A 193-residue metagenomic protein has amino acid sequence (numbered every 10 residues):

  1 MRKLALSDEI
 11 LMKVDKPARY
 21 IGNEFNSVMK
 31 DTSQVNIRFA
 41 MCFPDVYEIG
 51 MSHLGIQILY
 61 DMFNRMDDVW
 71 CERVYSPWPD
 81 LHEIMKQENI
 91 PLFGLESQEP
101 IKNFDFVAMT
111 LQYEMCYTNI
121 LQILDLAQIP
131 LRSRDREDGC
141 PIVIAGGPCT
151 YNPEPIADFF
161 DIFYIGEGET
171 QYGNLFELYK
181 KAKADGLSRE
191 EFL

Functional and structural regions predicted by a protein language model:
M1-P17, M66: Helix-enriched interaction subdomains in cytosolic or periplasmic regions, typified by TIR/SEFIR signaling/NADase cores
M12-E24, T32-Y47: Short glycine-rich His-centered loop
G22-S27, L54-D61, L92-L95, I129 (+1 more regions): Short alpha-helical segments and helix-capping/turn motifs at coil-helix boundaries
E24-Q34, S97-E99, E190-E191: Short boundary motifs at domain starts and secondary-structure transition points
I37-F39, D45, G50-M66, L111-C116 (+2 more regions): General detector of N-terminal leader/presequence modules that precede the first folded domain
F39-P44, G50-D61, R65-M85, N89 (+1 more regions): Low-complexity, highly charged intrinsically disordered N-terminal segments that act as targeting/localization
S76-L193: Glycine-rich beta-alpha loop elements in corrinoid/cobalamin-binding modules across cobalamin-dependent enzymes
